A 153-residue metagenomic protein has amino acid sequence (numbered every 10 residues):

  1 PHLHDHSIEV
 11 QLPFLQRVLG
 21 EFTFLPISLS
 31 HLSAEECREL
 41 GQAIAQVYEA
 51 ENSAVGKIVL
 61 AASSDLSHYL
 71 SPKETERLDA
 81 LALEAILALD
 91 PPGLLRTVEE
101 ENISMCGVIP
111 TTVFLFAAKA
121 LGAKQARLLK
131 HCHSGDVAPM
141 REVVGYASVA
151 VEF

Functional and structural regions predicted by a protein language model:
P1-I58, Y69-F153: Flexible, D/E/H-enriched segments
L60-A62: Residue-level marker for buried hydrophobic side chains located in beta-strands that build the well-ordered beta-sheet
L66: Active-site metal-binding loops of divalent metal-dependent hydrolases
